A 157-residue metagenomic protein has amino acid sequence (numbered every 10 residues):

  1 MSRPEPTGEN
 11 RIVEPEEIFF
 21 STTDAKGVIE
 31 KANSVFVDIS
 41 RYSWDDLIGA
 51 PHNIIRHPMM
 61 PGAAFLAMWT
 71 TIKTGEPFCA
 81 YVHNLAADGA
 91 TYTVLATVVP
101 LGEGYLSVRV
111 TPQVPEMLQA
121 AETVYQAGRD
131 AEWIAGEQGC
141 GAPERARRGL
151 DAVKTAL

Functional and structural regions predicted by a protein language model:
S2-R129: Sensory/regulatory domains in signal-transduction proteins
A131-L157: Signal-transducing coiled-coil/dimerization helices and immediately adjacent hinge/linker segments that couple sensory
